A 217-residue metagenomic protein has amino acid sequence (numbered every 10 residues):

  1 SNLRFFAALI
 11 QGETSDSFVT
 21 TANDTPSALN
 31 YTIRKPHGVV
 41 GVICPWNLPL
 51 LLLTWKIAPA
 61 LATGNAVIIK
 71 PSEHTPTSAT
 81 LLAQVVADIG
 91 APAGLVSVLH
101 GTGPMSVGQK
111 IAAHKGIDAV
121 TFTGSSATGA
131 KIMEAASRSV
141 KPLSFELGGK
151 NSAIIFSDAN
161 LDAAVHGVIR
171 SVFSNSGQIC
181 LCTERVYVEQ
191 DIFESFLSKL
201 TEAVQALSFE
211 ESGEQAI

Functional and structural regions predicted by a protein language model:
S1-S15: Long amphipathic alpha-helix in the N-terminal Rossmann-like dinucleotide-binding domain of NAD(P)-dependent
N2-F5, A113, R170, E202: Residues within well-ordered alpha-helical secondary structure of globular protein domains
G12-T21, L99, L181-C182, S212-I217: Short, hydrophobic secondary-structure boundary micro-motifs
S15-A163: Rossmann-like NAD(P) dinucleotide-binding subdomain of oxidoreductase/dehydrogenase enzymes
A119, A127-I217: ALDH superfamily catalytic-core signature
